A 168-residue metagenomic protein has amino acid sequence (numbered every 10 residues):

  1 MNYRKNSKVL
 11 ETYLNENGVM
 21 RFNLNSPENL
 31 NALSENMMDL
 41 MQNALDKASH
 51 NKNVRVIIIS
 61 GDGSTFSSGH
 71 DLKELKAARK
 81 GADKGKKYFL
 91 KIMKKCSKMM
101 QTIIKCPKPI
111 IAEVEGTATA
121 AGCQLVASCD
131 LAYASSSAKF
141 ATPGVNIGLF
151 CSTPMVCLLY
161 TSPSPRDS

Functional and structural regions predicted by a protein language model:
M1-D62, Q101: Conserved CoA-thioester-binding segment of acyl-CoA-metabolizing enzymes
F22, I59, D71, L125-A127: Hydrophobic/aromatic residues within transmembrane alpha-helices of multi-pass small-molecule transporters
G61-K98, A118: Glycine- (often His-adjacent) and acidic-residue-rich active-site loop that binds/positions the CoA thioester
S97-I147: Glycine-rich beta-to-alpha active-site loop
Y160-S168: Single conserved hydrophobic/aromatic residue that forms the stacking wall/gate of nucleotide- or nucleobase-binding
